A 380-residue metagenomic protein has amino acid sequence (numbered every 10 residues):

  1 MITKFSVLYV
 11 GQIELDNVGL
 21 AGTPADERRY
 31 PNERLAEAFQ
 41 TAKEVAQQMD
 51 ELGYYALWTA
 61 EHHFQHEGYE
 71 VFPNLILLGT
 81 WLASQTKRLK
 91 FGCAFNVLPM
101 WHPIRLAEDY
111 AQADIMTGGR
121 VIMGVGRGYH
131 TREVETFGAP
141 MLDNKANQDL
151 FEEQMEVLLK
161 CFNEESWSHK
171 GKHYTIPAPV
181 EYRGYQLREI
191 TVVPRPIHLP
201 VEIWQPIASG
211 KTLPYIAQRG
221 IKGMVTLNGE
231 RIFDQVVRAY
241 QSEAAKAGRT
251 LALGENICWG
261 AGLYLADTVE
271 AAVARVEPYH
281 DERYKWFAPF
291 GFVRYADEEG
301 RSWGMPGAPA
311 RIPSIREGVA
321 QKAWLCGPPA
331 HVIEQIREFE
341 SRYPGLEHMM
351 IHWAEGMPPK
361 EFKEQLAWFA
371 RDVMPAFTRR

Functional and structural regions predicted by a protein language model:
M1-R88, P200-V201: N-terminal beta1-alpha1-beta2 module of alpha/beta enzyme domains
I2-T3, V7-G22, D26-Y30, K145-V192 (+2 more regions): An alpha-helical appendage that flanks or caps ligand/catalytic pockets
F5-Y9, L57-T59, K90-C93, V121-V125 (+4 more regions): Hydrophobic faces of well-ordered beta-strands that scaffold small-molecule active sites in alpha/beta enzyme cores
D16-N17, P99-R219, D234, R238 (+1 more regions): Internal, glycine-rich beta/alpha segment that forms the wall or movable "lid" of small-molecule/cofactor binding
T23-Q40, N96-I104, H198-A208, L263-A266 (+1 more regions): Active-site mouth loops of central-metabolism enzymes
E37-Q48, D109, I207-P214, H331-F339: Short, acidic/polar
M49, G53, E61, L82 (+10 more regions): Conserved, mostly hydrophobic/aromatic
D50-E51, T80-K87, Y110, D114-V121 (+3 more regions): Acidic (Asp/Glu)-rich catalytic clusters
